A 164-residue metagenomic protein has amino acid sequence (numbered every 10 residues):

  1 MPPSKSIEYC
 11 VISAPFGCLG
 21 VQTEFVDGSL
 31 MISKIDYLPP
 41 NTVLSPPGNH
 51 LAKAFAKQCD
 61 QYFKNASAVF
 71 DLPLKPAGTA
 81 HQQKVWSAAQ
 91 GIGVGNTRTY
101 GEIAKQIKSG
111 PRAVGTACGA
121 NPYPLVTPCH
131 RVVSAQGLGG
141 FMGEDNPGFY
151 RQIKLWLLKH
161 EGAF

Functional and structural regions predicted by a protein language model:
M1-S109, H160-F164: Basic nucleic-acid-binding alpha-helical/helix-turn surface characteristic of O6-alkylguanine DNA
G119: Residue-level detection of the helix-turn-helix DNA-binding "recognition helix"
L125-S134: Short Lys/Arg-enriched helix C-cap and helix-to-coil transition segments that create basic nucleic-acid-contact patches
Q136-F164: …primarily DNA-binding HTH/wHTH and HhH modules…
